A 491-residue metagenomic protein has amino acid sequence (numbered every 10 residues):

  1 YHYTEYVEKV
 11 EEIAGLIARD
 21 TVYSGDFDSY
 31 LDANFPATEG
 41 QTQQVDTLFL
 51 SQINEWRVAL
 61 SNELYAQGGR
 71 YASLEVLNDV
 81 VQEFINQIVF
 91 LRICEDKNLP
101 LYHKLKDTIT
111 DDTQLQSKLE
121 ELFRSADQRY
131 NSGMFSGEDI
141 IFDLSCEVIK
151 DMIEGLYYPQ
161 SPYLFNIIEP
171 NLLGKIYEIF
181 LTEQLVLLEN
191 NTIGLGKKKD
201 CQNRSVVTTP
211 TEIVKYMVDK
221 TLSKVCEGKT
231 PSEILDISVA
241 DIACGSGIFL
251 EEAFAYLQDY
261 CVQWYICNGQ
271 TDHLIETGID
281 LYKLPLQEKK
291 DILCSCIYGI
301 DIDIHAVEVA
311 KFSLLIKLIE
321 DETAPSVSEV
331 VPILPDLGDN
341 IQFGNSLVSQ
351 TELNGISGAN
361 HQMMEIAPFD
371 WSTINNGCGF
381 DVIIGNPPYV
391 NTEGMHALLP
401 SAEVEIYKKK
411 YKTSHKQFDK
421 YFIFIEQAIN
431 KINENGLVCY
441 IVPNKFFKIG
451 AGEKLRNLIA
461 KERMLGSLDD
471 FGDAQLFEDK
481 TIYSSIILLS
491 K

Functional and structural regions predicted by a protein language model:
Y1, V10, A14-Q258, C296-A306 (+5 more regions): Preference for the N-terminal adenyl/adenosyl cofactor-binding alpha/beta module
R70-S73, F471-L476: Short, solvent-exposed loop/turn elements at beta->coil junctions and helix N-caps that rim active or binding pockets
Y163, L188-D469, D473-A474, I486-L488: SAM-dependent methyltransferase catalytic region
T481-S485: Conserved short internal alpha-helix adjacent to the catalytic or cofactor-binding core of large enzyme scaffolds
